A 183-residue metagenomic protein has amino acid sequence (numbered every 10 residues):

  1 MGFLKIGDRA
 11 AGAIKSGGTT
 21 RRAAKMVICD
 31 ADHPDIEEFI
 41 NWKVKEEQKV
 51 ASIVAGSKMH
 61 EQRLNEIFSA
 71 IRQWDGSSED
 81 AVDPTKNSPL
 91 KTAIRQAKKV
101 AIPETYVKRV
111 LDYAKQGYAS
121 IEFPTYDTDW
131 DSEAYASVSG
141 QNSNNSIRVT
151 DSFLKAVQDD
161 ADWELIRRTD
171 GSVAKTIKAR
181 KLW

Functional and structural regions predicted by a protein language model:
M1-W183: Active-site cavity-forming subdomains of large catalytic enzyme subunits
